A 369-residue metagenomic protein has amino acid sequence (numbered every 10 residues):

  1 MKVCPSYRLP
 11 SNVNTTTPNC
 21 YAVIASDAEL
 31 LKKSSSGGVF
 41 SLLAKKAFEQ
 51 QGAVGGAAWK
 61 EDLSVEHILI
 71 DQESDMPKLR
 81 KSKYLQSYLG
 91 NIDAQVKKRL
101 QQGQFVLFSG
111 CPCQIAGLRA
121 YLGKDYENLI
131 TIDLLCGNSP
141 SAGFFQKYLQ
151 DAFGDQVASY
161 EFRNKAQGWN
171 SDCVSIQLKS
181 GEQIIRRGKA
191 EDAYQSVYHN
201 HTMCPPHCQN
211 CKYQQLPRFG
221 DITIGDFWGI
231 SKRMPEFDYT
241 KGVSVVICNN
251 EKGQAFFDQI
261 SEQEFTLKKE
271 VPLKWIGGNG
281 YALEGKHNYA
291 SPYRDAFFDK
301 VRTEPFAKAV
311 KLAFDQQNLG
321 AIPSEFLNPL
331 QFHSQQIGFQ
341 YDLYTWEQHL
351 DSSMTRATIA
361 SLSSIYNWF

Functional and structural regions predicted by a protein language model:
M1-T16, D221-I222: Iron-sulfur cluster-binding cysteine motifs and their immediate structural context in ferredoxin-like electron-transfer
M1-Y7, G38, C113, C204-C211: Cysteine-centered iron-sulfur cluster-binding motifs in ferredoxin-type domains/subunits of redox enzymes
N14-S41: Extended interfacial segments that mediate partner engagement and assembly in macromolecular machines
S35, F40-D62: Low-complexity, highly charged intrinsically disordered N-terminal segments that act as targeting/localization
Q50-A53, D155-F369: Long, compositionally biased charged/polar accessory segments in the mid-to-C-terminal portions of proteins
S64-A94: Glycine-rich phosphate-binding "P-loop"
E66, S139-Y148: Short, charged, surface-exposed secondary-structure boundary motifs
G123-L135: A short alpha->loop->secondary-structure connector
